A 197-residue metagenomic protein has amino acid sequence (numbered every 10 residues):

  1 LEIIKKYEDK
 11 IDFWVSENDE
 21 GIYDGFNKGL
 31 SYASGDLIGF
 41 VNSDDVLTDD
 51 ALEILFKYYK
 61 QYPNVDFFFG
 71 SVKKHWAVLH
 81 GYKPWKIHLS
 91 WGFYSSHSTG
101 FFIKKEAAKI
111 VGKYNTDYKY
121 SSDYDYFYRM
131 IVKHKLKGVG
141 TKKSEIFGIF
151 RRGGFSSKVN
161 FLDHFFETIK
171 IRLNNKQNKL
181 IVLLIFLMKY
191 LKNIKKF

Functional and structural regions predicted by a protein language model:
L1-N160: Nucleotide-sugar donor-binding/catalytic module of glycosyltransferases that assemble extracellular/cell-envelope
Y82-K83, D163-F165, K195: Surface-exposed beta-strand edges and their flanking turn/coil or helix-capping segments
K158-I181: Catalytic core of nucleotide-sugar-dependent glycosyltransferases
N175-F197: A transmembrane-helix-recognition feature enriched in membrane-embedded lipid enzymes and envelope glyco-/phospholipid
